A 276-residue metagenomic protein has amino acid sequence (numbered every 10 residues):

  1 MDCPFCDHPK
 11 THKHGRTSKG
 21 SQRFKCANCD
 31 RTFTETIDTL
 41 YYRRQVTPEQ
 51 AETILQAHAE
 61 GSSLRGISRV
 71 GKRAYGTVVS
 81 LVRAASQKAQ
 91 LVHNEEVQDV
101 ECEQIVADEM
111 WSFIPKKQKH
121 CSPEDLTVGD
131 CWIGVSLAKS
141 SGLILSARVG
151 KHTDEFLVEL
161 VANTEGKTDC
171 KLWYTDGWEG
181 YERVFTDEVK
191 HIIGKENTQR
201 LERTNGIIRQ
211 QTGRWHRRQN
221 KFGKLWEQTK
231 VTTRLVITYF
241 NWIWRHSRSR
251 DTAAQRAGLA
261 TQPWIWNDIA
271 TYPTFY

Functional and structural regions predicted by a protein language model:
M1-Y276: Residue-level recognition of single "structural anchor" positions that define or cap local secondary structure
